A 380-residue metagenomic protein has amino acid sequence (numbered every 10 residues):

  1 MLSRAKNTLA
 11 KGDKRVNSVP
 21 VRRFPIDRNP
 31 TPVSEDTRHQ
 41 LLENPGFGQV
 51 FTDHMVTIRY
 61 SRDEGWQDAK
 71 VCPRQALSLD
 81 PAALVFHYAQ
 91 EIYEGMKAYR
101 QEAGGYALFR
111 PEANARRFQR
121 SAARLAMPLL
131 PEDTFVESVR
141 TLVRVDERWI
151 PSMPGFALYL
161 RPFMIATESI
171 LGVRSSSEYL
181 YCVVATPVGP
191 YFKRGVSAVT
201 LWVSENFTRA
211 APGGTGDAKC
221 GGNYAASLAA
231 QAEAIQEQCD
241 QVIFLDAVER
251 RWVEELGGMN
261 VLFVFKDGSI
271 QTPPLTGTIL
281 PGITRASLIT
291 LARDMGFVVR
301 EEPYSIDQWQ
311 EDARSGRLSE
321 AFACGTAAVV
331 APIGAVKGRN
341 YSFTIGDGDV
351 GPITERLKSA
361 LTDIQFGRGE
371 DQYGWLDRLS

Functional and structural regions predicted by a protein language model:
L2-L142, I170-S380: Helix-start/capping segments and mature chain N-termini
E132-T134, L142-G155: Charged, gly/pro-rich active-site loop segments
V145, I165-T167: Intrinsically disordered, low-complexity linker/loop segments enriched in Gly/Pro and charged/polar residues
P151-I165: Extended, Lys/Arg-enriched charged tracts that mediate electrostatic binding to polyanionic substrates
